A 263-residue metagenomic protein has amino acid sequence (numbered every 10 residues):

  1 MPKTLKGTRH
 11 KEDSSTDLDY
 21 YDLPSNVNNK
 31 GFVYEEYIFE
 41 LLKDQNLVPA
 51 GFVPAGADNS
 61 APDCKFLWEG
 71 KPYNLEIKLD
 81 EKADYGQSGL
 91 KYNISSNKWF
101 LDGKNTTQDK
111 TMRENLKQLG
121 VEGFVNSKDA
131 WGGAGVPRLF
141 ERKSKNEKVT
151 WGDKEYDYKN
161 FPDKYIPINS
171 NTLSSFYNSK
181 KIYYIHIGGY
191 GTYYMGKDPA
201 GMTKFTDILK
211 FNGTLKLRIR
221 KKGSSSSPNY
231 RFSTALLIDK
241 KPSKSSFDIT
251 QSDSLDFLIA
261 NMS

Functional and structural regions predicted by a protein language model:
M1, L5, L18-Y21, L47-V48 (+5 more regions): Extended hydrophobic/Leu-rich segments
M1, S14, D19, S60 (+4 more regions): Terminal low-complexity, poorly structured segments
P2, T8, L217-I219, Y230: Short, intrinsically disordered low-complexity segments
K3-Y37, V53-N59: A short, highly charged nucleic-acid-interacting micro-segment common to nuclease and nuclease-linked defense proteins
L18-N28, E36, E76-P228, L237-I238 (+2 more regions): Catalytic cores of nucleic-acid endonucleases
F39-G70: A short acidic/basic microdomain associated with nuclease active sites
G56-D58, K65-E76, K82-D84, L255: Active-site beta-strand-loop-beta-strand hairpin of nuclease catalytic cores that positions key catalytic residues
K240-S263: Charge-dense, extended regions
